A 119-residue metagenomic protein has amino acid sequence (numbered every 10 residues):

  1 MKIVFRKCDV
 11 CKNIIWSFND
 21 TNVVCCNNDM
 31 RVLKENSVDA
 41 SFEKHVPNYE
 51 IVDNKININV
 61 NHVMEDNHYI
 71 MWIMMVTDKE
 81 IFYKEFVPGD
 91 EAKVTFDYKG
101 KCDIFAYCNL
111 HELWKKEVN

Functional and structural regions predicted by a protein language model:
K2-F5, N22, F105: Residues immediately within or flanking Cys/His clusters that coordinate Zn2+ in small zinc-binding modules
C8-C11, C25-C26, C108: Short cysteine-rich clusters marking metal-coordination/redox-active sites
K12-I15, D29-M30, E112: Cys/His-rich microdomains that often coordinate metals
N19-D29: Cysteine-rich micro-motifs
N57-V63: Short edge beta-strand/loop segments characteristic of extracellular beta-sandwich folds
M64-H68: A short beta-turn/strand-edge loop motif at beta-sheet boundaries
A92-F96: Short strand-edge motifs at loop-to-beta-strand transitions and within beta-strands of extracellular beta-rich domains
L110-N119: Edge beta-strands of extracellular beta-sandwich domains
